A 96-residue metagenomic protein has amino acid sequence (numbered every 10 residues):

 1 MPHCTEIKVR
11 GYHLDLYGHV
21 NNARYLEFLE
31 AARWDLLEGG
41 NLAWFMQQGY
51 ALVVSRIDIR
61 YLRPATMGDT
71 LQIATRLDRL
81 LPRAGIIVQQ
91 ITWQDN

Functional and structural regions predicted by a protein language model:
M1-Q72, D78-N96: Terminal targeting signals and extreme-terminal segments of soluble enzymes
